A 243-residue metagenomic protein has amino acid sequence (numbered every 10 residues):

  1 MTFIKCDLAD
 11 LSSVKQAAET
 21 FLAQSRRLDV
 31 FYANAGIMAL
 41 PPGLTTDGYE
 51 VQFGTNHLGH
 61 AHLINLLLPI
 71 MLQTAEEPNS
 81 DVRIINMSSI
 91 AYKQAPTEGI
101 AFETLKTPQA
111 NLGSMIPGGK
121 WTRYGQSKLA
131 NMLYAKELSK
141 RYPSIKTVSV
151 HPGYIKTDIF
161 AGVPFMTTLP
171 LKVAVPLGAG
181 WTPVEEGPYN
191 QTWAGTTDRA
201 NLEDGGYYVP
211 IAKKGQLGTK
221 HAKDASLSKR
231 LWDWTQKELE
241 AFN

Functional and structural regions predicted by a protein language model:
M1-A161: Rossmann-fold NAD(P)H-dependent dehydrogenase/reductase core
V14, S127, A174-G215, A225-K229: C-terminal helical subdomain
A23, G195-R199, E240: Residues at helix-coil transition
Q73-A75, Y142-I145, A200-L202, L239-N243: Surface-exposed helix-capping loop/turn segments at secondary-structure junctions
S149-H151, V209-K220: C-terminal/domain-terminus segments
A161-G162, G218-A222: Short glycine/threonine-rich loop-to-helix capping motif typified by GTGT followed within a few residues by an Asp-Pro
V163-P170: Mobile gating loops/cap/lid regions near enzyme active sites that modulate substrate access
A222-N243: Intracellular terminal tails of multi-pass secondary transporters
